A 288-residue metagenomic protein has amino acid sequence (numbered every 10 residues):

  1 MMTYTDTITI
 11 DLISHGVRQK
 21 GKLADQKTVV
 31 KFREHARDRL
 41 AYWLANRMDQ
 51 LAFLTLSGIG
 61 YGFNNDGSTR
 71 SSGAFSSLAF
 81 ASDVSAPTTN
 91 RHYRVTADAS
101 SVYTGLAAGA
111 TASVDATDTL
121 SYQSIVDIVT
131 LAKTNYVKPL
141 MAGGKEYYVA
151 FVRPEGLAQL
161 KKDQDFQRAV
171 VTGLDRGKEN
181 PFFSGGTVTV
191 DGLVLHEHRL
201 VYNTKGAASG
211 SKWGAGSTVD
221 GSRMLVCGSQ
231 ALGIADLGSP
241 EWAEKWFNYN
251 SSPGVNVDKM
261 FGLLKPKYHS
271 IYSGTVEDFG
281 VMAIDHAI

Functional and structural regions predicted by a protein language model:
Y4-A86, N90-Y93, L140-G156, Y249-K259: Long, contiguous amphipathic alpha-helices that act as assembly "spine/axial" helices in icosahedral shell and virion
A79-K138, A142, E146-F151, E155-I288: Sequence/fold signature of self-assembling virion shell proteins
